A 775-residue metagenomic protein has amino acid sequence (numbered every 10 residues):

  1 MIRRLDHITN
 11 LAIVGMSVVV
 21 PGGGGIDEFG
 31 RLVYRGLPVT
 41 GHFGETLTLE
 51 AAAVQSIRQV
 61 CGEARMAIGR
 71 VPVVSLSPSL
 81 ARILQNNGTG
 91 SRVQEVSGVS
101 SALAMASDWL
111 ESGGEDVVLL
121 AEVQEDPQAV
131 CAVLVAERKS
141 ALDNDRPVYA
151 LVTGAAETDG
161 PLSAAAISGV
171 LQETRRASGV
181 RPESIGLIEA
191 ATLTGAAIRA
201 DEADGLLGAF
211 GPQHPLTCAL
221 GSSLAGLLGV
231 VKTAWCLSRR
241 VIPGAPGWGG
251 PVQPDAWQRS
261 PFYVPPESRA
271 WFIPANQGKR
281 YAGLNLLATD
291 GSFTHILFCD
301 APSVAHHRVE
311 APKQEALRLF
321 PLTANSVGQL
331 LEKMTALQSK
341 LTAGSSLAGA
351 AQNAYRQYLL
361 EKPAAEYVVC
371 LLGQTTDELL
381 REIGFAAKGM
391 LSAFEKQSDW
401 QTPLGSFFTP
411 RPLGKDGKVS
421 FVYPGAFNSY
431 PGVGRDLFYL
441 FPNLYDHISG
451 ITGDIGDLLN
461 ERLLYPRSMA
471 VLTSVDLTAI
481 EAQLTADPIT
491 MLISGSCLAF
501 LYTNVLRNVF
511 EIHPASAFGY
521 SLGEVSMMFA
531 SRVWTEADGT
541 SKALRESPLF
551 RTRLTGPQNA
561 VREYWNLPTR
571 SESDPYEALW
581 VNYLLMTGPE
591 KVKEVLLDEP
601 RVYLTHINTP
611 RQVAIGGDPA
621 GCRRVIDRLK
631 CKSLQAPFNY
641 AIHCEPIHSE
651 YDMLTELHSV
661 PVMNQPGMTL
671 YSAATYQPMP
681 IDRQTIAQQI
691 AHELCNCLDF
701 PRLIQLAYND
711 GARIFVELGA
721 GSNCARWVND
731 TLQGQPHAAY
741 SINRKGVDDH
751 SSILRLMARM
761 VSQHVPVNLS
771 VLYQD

Functional and structural regions predicted by a protein language model:
I2-K313, Y564-S571, E594, R601 (+2 more regions): Condensing-enzyme catalytic core of the thiolase-fold
S17-V19, E137-R138, G154-G179, C236 (+6 more regions): Flexible catalytic loop/linker elements that gate and position reactive groups at enzyme active sites
G23-V54, L347-Q357, S449-A479, Y564: N-terminal structural subdomain of ketosynthase/condensing enzymes
G154, D159-G160, T473-L718, N723-C724 (+1 more regions): Acyltransferase
T158-G160, C218-G221, Q314-L322, R611 (+3 more regions): Short beta-alpha connecting loops at secondary-structure transitions that line or flank enzyme active sites
G414-I451: Short, surface-exposed "cap/lid" segments of acyl-processing enzymes
C724-R744: Short acidic, glycine/proline-enriched helix-loop-strand junctions
H737-Q763: Short, flexible loop segments at boundaries between secondary-structure elements
